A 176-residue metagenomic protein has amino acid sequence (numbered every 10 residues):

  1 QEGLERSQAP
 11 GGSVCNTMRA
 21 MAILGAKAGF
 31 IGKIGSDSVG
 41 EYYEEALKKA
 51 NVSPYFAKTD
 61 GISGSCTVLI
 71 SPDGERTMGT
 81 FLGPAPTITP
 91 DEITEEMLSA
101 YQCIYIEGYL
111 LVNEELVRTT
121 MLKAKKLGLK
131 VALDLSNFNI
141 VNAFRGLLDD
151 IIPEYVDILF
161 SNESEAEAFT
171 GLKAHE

Functional and structural regions predicted by a protein language model:
Q1, E41-Y43: Acidic-glycine-rich active-site phosphate/pyrophosphate-binding loop
Q1-I31: Glycine-rich phosphate/adenosyl-contacting loop at the front of the ribokinase-like
R6, E44-K58, I70-E176: Ribokinase/PfkB-type carbohydrate-kinase core domain
G11, L24, A50, G61-G64: Short, basic and Ser/Thr-rich N-terminal targeting/leader segments
V14-M18, G40, V117: A general structural signal for well-ordered alpha-helical segments in protein cores
A28, G35, S71-P72: Short, glycine/serine-rich, charged loops/turns that create anion-binding and catalytic segments at active sites
G32-S36, P54-S63: Beta-strand->loop->alpha-helix junctions that form or flank phosphate-binding loops in nucleotide-handling enzymes
